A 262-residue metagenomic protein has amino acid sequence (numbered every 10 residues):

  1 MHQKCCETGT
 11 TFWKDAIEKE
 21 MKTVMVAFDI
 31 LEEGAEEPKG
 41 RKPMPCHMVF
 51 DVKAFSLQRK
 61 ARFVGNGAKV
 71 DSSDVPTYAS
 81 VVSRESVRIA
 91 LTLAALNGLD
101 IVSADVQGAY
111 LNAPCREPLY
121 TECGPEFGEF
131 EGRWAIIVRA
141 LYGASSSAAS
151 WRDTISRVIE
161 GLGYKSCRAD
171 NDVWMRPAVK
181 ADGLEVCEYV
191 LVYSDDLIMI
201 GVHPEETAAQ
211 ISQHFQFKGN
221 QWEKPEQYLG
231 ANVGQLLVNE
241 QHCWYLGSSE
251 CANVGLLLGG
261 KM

Functional and structural regions predicted by a protein language model:
M1-M262: Long, low-complexity, charge-biased intrinsically disordered regions
